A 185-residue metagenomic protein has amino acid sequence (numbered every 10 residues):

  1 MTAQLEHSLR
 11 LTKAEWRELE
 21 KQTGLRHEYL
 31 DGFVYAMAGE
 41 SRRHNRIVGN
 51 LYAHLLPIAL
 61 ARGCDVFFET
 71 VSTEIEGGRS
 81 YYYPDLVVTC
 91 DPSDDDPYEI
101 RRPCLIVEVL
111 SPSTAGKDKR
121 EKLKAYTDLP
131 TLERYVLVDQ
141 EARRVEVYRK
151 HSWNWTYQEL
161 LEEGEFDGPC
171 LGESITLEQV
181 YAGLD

Functional and structural regions predicted by a protein language model:
M1-D185: Gly/Pro/Ser/Thr-rich low-complexity, intrinsically disordered segments predominantly at protein N-termini
